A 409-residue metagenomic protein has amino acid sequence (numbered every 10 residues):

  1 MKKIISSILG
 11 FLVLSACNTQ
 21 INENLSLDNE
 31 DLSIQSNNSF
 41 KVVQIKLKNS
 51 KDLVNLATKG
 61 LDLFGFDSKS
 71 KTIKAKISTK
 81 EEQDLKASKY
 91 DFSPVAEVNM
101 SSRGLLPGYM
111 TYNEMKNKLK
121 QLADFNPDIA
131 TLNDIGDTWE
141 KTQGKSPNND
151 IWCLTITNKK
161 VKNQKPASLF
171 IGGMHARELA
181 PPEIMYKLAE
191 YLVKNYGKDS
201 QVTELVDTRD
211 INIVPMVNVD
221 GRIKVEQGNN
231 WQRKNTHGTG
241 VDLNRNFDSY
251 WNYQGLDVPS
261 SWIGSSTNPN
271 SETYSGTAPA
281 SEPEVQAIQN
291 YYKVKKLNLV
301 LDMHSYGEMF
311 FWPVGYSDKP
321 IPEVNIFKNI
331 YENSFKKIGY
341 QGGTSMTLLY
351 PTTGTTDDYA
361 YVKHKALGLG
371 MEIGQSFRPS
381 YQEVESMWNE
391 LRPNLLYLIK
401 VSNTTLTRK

Functional and structural regions predicted by a protein language model:
K2-G10: Sec-dependent signal peptide recognition, specifically the positively charged N-region followed immediately by
N18-K409: M14 metallocarboxypeptidase catalytic domain recognition
